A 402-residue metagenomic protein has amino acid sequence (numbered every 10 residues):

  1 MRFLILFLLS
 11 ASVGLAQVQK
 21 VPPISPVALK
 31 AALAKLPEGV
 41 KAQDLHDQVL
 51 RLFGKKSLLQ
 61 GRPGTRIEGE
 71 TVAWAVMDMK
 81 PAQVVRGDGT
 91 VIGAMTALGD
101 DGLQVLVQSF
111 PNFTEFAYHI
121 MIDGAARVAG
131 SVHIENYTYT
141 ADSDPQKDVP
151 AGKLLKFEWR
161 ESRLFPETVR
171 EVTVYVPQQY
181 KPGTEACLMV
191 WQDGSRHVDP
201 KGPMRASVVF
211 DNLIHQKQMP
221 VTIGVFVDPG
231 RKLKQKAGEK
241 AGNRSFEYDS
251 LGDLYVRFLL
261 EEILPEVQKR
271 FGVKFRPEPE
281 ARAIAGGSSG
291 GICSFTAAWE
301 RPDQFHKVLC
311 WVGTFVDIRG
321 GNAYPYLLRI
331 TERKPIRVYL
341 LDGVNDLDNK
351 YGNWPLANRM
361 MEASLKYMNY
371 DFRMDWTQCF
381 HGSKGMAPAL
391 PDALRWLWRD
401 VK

Functional and structural regions predicted by a protein language model:
R2-F3, M79: Long alpha-helical scaffolds
F3-S12: Sec-dependent N-terminal signal peptides
G14-A16: Low-complexity, intrinsically disordered segments with a bias for serine/threonine
V18-V91, L98-K402: Non-catalytic cap/lid and distal C-terminal segments of serine-dependent acyl enzymes
